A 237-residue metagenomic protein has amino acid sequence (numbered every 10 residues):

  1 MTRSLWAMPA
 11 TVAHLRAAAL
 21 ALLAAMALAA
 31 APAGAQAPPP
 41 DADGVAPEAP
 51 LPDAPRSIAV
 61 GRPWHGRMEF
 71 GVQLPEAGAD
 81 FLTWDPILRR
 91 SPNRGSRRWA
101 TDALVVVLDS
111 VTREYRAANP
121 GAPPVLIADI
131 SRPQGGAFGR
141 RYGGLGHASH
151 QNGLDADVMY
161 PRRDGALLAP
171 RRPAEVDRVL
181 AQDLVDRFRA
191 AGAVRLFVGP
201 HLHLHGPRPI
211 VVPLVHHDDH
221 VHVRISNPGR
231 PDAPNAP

Functional and structural regions predicted by a protein language model:
T2-L20: Bacterial N-terminal signal peptides that target proteins for export
A18-A29: Bacterial N-terminal signal peptides
A29-A37: Boundary at the C-terminal end of the N-terminal hydrophobic targeting segment
P40, A166-P237: Catalytic cores and adjacent binding grooves of peptidoglycan-active enzymes
A49, A54-P55, V105-G146, R195-V211: Extended, low-complexity, intrinsically disordered C-terminal regulatory tails of eukaryotic serine/threonine kinases
G61-A128, D183, R187: Active-site acidic/histidine clusters and adjacent loop/turn architecture that either coordinate catalytic ions
P120-A122, Q151-A156, D218: Extracytoplasmic
F138-R140, H147-V176: Mid-length scaffold segments of soluble, non-membrane domains
